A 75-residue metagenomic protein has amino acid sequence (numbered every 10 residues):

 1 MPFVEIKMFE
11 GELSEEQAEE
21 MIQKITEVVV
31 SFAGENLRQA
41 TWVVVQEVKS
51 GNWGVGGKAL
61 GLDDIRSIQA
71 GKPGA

Functional and structural regions predicted by a protein language model:
P2-A75: A domain-level signal for the structural core that forms small-molecule/cofactor-binding pockets and catalytic centers
